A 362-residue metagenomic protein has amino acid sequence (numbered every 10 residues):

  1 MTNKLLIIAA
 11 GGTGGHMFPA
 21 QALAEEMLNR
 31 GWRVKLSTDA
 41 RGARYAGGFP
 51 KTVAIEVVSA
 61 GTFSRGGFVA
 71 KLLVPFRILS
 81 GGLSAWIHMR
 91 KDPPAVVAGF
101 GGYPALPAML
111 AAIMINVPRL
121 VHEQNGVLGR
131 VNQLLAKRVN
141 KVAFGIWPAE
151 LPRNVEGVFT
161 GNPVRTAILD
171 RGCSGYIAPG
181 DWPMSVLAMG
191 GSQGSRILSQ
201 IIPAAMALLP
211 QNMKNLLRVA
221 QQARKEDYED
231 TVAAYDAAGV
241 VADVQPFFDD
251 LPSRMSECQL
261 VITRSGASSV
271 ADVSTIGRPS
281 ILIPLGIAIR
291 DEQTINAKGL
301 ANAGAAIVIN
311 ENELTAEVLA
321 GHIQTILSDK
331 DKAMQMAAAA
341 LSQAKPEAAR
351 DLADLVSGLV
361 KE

Functional and structural regions predicted by a protein language model:
N3-G11, L28-R77, K225-D227, N312: Conserved nucleotide-sugar phosphate-binding/catalytic loop shared by glycosyltransferases and other
I8-Q21, G42, R196: A short, glycine/small-residue-rich beta-strand->loop->alpha-helix junction that serves as a flexible
E25, N29, L36-S37, G42-K51 (+4 more regions): Donor-nucleotide binding loops and adjacent catalytic segments primarily of GT-B fold Leloir glycosyltransferases
R33, R41, V53, I113-S174: Active-site-proximal region of nucleotide-activated glycan assembly enzymes, centered on histidine/acidic-rich loops
G67-V96, M114: An amphipathic, basic-hydrophobic alpha-helix
P93-V96, S256-A271, R278: Acidic donor-binding loop of glycosyltransferase active sites
K332-P346: A short, well-ordered alpha-helix in the C-terminal region of glycosyltransferases
K345-E362: C-terminal alpha-helical cap of glycosyltransferases
